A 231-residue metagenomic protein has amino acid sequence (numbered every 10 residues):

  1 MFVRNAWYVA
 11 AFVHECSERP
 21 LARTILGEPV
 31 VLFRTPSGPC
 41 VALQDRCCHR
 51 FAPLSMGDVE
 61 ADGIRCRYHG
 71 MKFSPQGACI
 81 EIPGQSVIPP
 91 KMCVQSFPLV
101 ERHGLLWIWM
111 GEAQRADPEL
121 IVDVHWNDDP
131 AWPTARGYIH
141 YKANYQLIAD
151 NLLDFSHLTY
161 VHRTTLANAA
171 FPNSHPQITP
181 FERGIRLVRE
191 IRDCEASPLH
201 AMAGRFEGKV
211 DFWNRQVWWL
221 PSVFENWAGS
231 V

Functional and structural regions predicted by a protein language model:
F2, F12, D58, T159-N168: A short, aromatic/hydrophobic, helix- or strand-capping loop or linear motif that either lines the entrance/gate
F2-R4, E190: Non-catalytic accessory segments flanking enzyme active sites
A6-Y8, E28, Q95, P172-S174 (+1 more regions): Short beta-strand or tight-loop elements that sit immediately N-terminal to catalytic metal-binding acidic residues
V9-P133, S230: Rieske [2Fe-2S] iron-sulfur-binding domain
P39, Q114-V231: C-terminal catalytic domain of Rieske-type non-heme iron oxygenases
